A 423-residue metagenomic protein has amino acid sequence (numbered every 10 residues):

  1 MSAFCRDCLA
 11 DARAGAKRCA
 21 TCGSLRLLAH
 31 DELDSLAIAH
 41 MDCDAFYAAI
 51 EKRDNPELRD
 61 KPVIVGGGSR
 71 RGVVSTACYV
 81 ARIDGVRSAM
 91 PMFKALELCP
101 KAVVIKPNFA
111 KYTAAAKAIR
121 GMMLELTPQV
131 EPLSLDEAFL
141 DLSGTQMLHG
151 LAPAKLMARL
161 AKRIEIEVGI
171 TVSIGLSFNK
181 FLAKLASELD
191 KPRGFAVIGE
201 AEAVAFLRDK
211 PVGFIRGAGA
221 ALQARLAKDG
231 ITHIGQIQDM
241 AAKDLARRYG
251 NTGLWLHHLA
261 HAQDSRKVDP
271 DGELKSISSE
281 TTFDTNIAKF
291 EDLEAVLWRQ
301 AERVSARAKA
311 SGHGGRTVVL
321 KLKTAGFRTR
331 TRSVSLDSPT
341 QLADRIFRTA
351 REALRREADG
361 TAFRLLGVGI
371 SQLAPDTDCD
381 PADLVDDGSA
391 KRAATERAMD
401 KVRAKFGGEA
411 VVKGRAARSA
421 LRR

Functional and structural regions predicted by a protein language model:
M1-L256, V268, A306, S389-R423: Gly/Gly-Pro- and Ser/Thr-rich, intrinsically disordered tail segments characteristic of DNA damage-repair and tolerance
M1-S2, D31-E32, H40, L207 (+2 more regions): DNA-contacting surface of Y-family translesion DNA polymerases
D44-F46, S69-G72, A325-T329, L373-D376: Short, charged/polar surface micro-motifs in flexible loops or helix N-caps
G68, A89-M92, E188, R266 (+6 more regions): N-proximal short alpha-helices
C99-K101, L142, K323-G326, T377: Short acidic-glycine loop/turn motifs at beta-strand connectors
V104, R328-S333, T377-D380: Short small-residue beta-strand/loop micro-motif enriched in glycine and branched aliphatics
L176-F181, L259-A262, G314-A325, F363-A374 (+1 more regions): A glycine-rich phosphate-binding loop feature that marks nucleotide/adenosyl-phosphate handling sites
Q223, L336-R423: Acidic, metal-coordinating catalytic segment for phosphate/diphosphate chemistry, firing primarily on the Nudix
